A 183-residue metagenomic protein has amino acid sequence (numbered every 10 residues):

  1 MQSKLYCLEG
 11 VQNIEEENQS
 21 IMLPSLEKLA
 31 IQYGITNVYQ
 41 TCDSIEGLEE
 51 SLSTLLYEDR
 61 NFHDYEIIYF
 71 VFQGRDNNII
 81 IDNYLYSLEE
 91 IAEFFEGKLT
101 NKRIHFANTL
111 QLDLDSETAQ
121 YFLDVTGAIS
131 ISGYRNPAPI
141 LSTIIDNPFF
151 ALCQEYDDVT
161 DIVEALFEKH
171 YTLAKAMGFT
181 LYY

Functional and structural regions predicted by a protein language model:
M1-Y65, T100, H105-A107, T126: A domain-level signal for caspase-like cysteine endopeptidase catalytic cores and their zymogen-processing architecture
L5, I79, G178-F179: Hydrophobic beta-strand positions in blades of beta-propellers and related beta-sheet-rich domains
Q12-E16, I45-G47, G74-N78, L110-L114 (+1 more regions): Short acidic, S/G/P-rich loop/turn micro-motifs used as interaction or catalytic elements
Q19-S25, E49-L55, D82-E93, L114-A119: Well-ordered, non-membrane alpha-helical segments in soluble/globular domains
F70-V71, D82, I104-L112, Y134: Short His-Asn-centered micro-motif
Q73-R103: A short, glycine/acidic-enriched catalytic loop
L112-Y183: Active-site-proximal C-terminal subdomain of hydrolase catalytic domains
